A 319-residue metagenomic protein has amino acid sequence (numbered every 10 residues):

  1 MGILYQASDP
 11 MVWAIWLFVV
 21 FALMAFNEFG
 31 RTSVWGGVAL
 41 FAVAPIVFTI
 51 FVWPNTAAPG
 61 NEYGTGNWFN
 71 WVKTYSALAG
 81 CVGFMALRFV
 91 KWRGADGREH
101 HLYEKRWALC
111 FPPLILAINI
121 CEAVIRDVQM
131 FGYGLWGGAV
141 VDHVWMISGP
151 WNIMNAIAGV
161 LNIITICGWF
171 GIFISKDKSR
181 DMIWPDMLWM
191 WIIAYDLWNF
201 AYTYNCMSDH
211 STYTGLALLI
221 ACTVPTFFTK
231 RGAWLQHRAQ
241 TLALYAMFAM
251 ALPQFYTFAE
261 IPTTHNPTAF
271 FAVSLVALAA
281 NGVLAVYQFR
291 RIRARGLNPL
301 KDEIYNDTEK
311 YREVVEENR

Functional and structural regions predicted by a protein language model:
M1, P59-W68, W136-N152, I261-V273: Membrane-interface segments at the starts/ends of alpha-helical transmembrane spans
G2-G97: An N-terminal, globular interaction/scaffold subdomain
W13-A22, K73-K91, N155-F170, L218-T223 (+1 more regions): Hydrophobic cores of alpha-helical transmembrane segments in multi-pass inner/ER membrane proteins, independent
L17-M24, T214-N318: C-terminal transmembrane-bundle signature of multipass membrane proteins, characterized by strong activation on
V20-T32, V82-H100, C167-K178, V224-G232 (+1 more regions): C-terminal ends of transmembrane helices
G37-A44, F111-I115, W191, R238-M250: Central hydrophobic cores of alpha-helical transmembrane segments in multi-pass integral membrane proteins
W53-P59, C121-A139, Q254-P262: Membrane-helix interface motif
E99-G232: Generic multipass alpha-helical transmembrane bundles of integral membrane proteins
